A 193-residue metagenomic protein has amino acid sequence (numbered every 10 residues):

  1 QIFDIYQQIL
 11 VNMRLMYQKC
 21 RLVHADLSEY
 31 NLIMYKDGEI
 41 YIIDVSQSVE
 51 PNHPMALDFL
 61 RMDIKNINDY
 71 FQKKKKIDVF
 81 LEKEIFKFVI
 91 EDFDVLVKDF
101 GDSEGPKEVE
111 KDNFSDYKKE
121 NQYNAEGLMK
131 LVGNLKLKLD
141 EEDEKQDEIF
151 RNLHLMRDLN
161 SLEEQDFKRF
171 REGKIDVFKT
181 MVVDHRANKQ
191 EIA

Functional and structural regions predicted by a protein language model:
Q1-V23, Y35-K36, Y41, E50-D94: ATP-dependent phospho-/nucleotidyl transfer catalytic cores
L27-M34: Hydrophobic residue at the +6 position relative to the catalytic HRD Asp in the kinase catalytic loop
D69-A193: Regulatory N- and C-terminal appendages and interdomain linkers associated with kinase/kinase-like NTP transferase
